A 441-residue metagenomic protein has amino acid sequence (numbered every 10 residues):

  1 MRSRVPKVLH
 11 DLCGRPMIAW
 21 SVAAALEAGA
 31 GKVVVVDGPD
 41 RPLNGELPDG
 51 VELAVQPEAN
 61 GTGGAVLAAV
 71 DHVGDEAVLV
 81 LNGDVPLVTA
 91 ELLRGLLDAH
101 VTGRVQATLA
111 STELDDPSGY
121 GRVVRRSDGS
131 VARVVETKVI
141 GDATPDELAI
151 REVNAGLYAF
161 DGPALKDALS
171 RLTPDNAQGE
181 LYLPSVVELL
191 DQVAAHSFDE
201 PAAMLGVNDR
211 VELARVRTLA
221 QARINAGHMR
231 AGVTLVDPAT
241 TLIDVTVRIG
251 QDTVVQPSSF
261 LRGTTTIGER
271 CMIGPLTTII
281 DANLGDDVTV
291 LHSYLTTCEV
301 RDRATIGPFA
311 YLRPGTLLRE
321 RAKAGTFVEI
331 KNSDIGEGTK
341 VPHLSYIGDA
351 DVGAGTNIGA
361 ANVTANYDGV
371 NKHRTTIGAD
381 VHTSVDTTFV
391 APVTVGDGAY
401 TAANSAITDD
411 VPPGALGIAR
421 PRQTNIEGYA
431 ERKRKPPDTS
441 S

Functional and structural regions predicted by a protein language model:
M1-R4: N-terminal nucleotide-binding beta1-loop-alpha1 segment
D11, R15-D98, T102, D438: Conserved N-terminal catalytic core of the sugar/cofactor nucleotidyltransferase
V34-V35, L79-V80, A107-A110, A195: Structural beta-sheet core signal
D40, E58-A59, G83-P86, L114-D115 (+3 more regions): Short glycine-rich anion-binding loops that position phosphate/pyrophosphate groups of nucleotides and phosphorylated
V88-A177, D191: Conserved core of the sugar-phosphate nucleotidyltransferase
R151-G250: Conserved alpha/beta core of the MobA/IspD/sugar-nucleotide pyrophosphorylase nucleotidyltransferase superfamily
T241-T316, E320: Acidic, glycine-rich loop-and-beta core segments that form the ion-binding/anion-interacting portion of active sites
L284, V290-S441: Glycine-rich hexapeptide-repeat left-handed beta-helix
